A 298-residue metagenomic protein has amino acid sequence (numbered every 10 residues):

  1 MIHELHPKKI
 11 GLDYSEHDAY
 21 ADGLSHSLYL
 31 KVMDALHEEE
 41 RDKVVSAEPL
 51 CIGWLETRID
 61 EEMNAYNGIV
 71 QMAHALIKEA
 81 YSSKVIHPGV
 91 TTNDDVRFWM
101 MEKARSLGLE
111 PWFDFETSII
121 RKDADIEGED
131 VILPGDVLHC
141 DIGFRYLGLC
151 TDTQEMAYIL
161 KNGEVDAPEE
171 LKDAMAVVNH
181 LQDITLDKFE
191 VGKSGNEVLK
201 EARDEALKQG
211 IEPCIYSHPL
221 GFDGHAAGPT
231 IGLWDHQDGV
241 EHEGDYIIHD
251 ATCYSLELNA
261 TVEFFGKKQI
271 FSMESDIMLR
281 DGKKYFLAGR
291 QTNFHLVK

Functional and structural regions predicted by a protein language model:
M1-K298: Active-site neighborhoods and metal-handling regions in enzymes and metal-associated proteins
